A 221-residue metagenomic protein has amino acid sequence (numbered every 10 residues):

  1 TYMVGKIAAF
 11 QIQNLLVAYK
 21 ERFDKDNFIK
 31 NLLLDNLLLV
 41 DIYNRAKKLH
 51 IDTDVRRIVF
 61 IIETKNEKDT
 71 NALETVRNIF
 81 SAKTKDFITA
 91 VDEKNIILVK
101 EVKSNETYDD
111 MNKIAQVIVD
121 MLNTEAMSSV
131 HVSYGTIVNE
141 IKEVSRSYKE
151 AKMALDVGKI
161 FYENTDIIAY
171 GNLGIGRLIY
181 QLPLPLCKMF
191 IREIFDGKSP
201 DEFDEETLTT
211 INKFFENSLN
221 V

Functional and structural regions predicted by a protein language model:
T1-L15: Sensory/regulatory domains in signal-transduction proteins
N14-N31, E163-D166: Short alpha-helical interdomain "coupling" segment at the junction between an upstream regulatory sensor module
K20-E21, L33-D41: Short, charged amphipathic alpha-helical "coupling" segments at sensory-output junctions in signaling proteins
L37-V221: Cytosolic nucleotide-utilizing catalytic cores of signal-transduction proteins
